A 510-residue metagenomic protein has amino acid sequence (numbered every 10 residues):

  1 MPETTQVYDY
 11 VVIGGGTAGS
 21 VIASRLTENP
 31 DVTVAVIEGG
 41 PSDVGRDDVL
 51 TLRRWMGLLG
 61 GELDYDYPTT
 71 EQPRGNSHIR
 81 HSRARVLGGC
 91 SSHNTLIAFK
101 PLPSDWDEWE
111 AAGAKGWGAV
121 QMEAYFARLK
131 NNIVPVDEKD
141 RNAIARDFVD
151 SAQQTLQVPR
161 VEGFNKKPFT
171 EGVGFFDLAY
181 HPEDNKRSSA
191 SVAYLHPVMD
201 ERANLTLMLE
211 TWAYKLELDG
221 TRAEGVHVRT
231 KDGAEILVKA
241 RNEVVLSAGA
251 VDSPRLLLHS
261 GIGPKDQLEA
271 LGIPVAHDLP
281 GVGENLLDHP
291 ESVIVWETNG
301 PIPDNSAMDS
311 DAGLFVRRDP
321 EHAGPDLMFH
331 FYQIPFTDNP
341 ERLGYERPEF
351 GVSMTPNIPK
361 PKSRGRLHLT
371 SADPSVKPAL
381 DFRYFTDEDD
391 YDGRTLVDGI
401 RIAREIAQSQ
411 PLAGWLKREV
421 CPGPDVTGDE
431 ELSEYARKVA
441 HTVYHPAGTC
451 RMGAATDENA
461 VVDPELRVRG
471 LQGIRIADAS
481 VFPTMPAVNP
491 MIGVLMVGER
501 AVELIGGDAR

Functional and structural regions predicted by a protein language model:
P2-Y125, P274-G281, D288-T298: N-terminal glycine-rich phosphate/pyrophosphate-binding loop and immediately adjacent elements
V12, G16-T17, V21, A250-V251 (+2 more regions): Residue-level detector of alpha-helix initiation sites
N29-A35, G40-G45, K215-L216, G225-A307 (+1 more regions): Glycine-rich loop(s) and the adjacent beta-strand/alpha-helix scaffold that form part
L52, A179, M208-L209, Y214-D219 (+2 more regions): A glycine-rich dinucleotide-binding beta-alpha-beta segment and adjacent secondary-structure elements that constitute
N94, E291-I400, V443-G448, T456 (+2 more regions): FAD cofactor-binding and catalytic pocket of flavoenzymes
T95, D105, E110-A223, H227 (+4 more regions): Conserved redox-cofactor binding core of oxidoreductases
I273-P274, R401-Q408, V497-R510: Internal hydrophobic alpha-helix adjacent to the cofactor/substrate pocket in enzyme cavities
T484-E503: A conserved FAD-binding loop/helix module that cradles the flavin
